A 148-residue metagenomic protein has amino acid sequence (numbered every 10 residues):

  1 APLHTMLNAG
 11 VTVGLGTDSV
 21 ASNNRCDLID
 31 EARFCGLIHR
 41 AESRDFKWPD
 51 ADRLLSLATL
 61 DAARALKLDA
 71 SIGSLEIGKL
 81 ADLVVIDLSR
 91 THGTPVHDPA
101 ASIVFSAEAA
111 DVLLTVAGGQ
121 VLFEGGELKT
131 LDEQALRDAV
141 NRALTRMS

Functional and structural regions predicted by a protein language model:
A1, N24, S43-P49, T94 (+2 more regions): Short, exposed beta-strand "edge-strand" segments with a Pro/Gly-rich flavor and a Y/T-containing core
L3-R90, S106-A107: His/Asp/Glu-enriched, well-ordered alpha-helical/loop segment that forms or immediately abuts the divalent-metal
S56-S148: Active-site microenvironment of metallo-dependent hydrolases
